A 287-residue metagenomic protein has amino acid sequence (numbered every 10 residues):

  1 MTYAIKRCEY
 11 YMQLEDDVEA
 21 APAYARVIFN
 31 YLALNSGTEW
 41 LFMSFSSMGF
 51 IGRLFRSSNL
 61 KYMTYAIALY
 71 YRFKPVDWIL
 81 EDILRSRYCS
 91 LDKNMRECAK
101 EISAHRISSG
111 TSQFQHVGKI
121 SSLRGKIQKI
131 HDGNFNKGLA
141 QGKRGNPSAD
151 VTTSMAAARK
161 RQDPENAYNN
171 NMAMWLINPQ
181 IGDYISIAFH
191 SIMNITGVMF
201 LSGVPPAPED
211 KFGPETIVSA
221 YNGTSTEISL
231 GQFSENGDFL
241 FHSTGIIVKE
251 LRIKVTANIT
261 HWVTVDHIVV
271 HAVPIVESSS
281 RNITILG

Functional and structural regions predicted by a protein language model:
M1-L14, V18-H131, E209-I217, L240 (+1 more regions): Catalytic cores of eukaryotic secretory-pathway lumenal/extracellular enzymes that build and remodel glycoconjugates
M12-Q13, K137, N170, G223: Intrinsically disordered, low-complexity regions enriched in small/polar residues
F73-D77, L84-S86, K137-P147, I283-I285: Short C-terminal domain-edge/linker segments immediately following a structured domain
R124-Y168: Catalytic cores of secreted or luminal carbohydrate-active enzymes
E165-E227, E235-G287: Aromatic, loop-rich ligand-recognition surfaces of beta-strand-rich domains
